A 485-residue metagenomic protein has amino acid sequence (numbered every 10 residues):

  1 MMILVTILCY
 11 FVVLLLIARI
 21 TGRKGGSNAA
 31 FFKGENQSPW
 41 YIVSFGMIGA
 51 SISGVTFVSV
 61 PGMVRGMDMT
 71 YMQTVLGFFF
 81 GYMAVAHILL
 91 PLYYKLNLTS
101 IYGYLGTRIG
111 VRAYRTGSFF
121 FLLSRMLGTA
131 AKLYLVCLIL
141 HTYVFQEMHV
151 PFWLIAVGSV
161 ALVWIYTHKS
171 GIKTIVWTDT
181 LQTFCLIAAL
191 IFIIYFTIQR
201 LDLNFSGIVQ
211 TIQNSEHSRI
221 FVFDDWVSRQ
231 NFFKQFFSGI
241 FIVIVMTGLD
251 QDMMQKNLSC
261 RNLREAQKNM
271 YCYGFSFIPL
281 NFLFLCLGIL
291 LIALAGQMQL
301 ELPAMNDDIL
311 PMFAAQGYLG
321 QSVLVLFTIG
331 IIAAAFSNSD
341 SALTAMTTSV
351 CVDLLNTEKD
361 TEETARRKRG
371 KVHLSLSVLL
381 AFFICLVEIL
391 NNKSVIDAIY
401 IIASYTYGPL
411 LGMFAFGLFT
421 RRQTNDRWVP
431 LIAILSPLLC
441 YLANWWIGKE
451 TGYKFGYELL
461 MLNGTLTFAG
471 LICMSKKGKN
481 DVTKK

Functional and structural regions predicted by a protein language model:
M1-K485: Membrane-embedded helix-loop-helix hairpins and adjacent transmembrane boundary segments in multi-pass transporters
